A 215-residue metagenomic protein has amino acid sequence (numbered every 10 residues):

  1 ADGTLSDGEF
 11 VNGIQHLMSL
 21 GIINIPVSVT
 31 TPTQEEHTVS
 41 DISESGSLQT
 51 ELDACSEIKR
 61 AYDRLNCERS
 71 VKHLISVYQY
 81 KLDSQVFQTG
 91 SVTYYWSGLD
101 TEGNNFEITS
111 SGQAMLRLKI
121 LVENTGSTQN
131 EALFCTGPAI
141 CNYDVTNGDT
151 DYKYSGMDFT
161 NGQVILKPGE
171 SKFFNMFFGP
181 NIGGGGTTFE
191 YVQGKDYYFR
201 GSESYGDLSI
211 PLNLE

Functional and structural regions predicted by a protein language model:
D2-L5, Y62-L65, N161: Surface-exposed, polar/charged faces of alpha-helical domains in mature secreted/periplasmic/lumenal proteins
N12-T33, A61-S84, E203-S204: Repeat-associated, polar segments at repeat-unit boundaries in modular proteins
S40-L52: Short amphipathic alpha-helical heptad-repeat segments
I75-A114: Low-complexity, acidic Ser/Thr/Pro/Gly-rich terminal tails and inter-domain linkers that flank the onset of structured
L116-G126: Short, well-ordered beta-strand segments enriched in hydrophobic/aromatic residues
A132-Y152: Short acidic, flexible loop segments centered on an aromatic residue
G148-Y197, E215: Short, solvent-exposed, Trp/other aromatic-anchored flexible loops in extracytoplasmic proteins
G206-E215: Short beta-strand elements
